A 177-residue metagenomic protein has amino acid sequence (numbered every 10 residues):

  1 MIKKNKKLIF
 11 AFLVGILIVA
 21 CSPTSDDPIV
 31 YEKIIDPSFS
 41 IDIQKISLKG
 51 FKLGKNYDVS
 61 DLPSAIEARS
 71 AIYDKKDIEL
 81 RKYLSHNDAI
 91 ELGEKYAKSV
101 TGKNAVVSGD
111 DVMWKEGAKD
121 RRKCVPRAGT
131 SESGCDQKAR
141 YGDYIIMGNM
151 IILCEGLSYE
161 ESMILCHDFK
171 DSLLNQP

Functional and structural regions predicted by a protein language model:
I2-I9: Bacterial N-terminal signal peptides that target proteins for export
I9-G15: N-terminal targeting leader peptides, primarily classical Sec-type signal peptides for secretion
V19-A20: C-terminal motif of bacterial Sec signal peptides marking the signal peptidase cleavage site
T24-G50: N-terminal low-complexity, Pro/Thr/Ser-rich intrinsically disordered segments that act as propeptides or flexible
I29-K33, K76-K82, M150-Y159: Second-shell loop/turn segments in exported
S38-D42, D88-L92, E161-F169: Stable alpha-helical elements in mature extracytoplasmic
I41-E132, D136-Q137: Short, solvent-exposed recognition patches
W114-P177: A short, solvent-exposed beta-edge/loop patch
